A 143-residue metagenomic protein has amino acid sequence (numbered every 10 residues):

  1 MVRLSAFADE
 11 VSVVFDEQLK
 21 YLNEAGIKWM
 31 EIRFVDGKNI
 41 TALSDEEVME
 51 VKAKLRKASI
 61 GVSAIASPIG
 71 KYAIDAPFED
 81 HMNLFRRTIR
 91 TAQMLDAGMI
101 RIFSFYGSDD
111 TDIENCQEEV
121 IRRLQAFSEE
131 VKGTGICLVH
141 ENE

Functional and structural regions predicted by a protein language model:
M1-F15: Boundary/entry segment of secreted carbohydrate-active catalytic domains
R3-S5, W29-E31, S59-A66, A97-R101 (+1 more regions): Structural preference for beta-strand elements that scaffold enzyme active sites
F7-V11, R33-V35, I65-G70, F105-G107 (+1 more regions): Active-site beta-loop-alpha junctions enriched in small/polar residues
A8, I40-T41, F78, Q117: A generic secondary-structure micro-motif detector that highlights 1-2 residue hydrophobic/ambivalent hotspots embedded
F15-V35, L95-D96: Catalytic domains of carbohydrate-active enzymes, especially glycoside hydrolases
E17-K20, K54-K57, A73-E143: Active-site acidic/histidine proton-transfer and metal-coordination neighborhood in alpha/beta enzyme cores
E31-R56, S104-T111: Glycine-rich, proline-tolerant flexible connector loops at the mouths of alpha/beta enzymes
K38-T41, K71-D75: Short active-site-adjacent helix-start/loop capping segments
